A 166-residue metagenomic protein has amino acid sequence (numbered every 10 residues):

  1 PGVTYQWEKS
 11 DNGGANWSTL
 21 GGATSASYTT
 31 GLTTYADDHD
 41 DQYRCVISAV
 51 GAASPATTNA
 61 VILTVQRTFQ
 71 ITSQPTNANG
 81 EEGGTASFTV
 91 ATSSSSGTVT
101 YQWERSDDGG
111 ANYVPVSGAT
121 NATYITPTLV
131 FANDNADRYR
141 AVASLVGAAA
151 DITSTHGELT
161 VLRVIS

Functional and structural regions predicted by a protein language model:
P1-S166: Ser/Thr/Pro/Gly-rich low-complexity disordered regions
